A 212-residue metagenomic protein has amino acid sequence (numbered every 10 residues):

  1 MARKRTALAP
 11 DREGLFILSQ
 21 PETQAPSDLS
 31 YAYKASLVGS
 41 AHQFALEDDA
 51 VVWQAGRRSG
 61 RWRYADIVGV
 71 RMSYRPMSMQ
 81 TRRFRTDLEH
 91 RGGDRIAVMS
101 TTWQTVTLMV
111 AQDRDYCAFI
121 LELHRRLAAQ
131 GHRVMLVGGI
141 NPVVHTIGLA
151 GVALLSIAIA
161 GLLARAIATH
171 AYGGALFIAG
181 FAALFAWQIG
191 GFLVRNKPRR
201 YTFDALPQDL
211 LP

Functional and structural regions predicted by a protein language model:
A2-Q43, P207-P212: Anionic N-terminal interaction surfaces
L18-P21, M72-T146, N196-A205, D209-P212: Acidic, Ser/Thr- and proline-rich intrinsically disordered linker/docking segments of eukaryotic scaffolds
H42-L46, L88-E89: Short, exposed beta-strand/loop patches in secreted or surface proteins that constitute
D49-V52, S59-M77: Phosphoinositide-dependent membrane-docking surfaces
P142-A158: Transmembrane alpha-helical segments and their cytosolic interface motifs in multi-pass membrane proteins
G148, A166-A182: Hydrophobic alpha-helical transmembrane segments
S156-H170: Juxtamembrane "helix exit" motif at the C-terminal ends of alpha-helical transmembrane segments in multi-pass membrane
F185-R200: Membrane-helix interfacial anchor on the cytosolic side
